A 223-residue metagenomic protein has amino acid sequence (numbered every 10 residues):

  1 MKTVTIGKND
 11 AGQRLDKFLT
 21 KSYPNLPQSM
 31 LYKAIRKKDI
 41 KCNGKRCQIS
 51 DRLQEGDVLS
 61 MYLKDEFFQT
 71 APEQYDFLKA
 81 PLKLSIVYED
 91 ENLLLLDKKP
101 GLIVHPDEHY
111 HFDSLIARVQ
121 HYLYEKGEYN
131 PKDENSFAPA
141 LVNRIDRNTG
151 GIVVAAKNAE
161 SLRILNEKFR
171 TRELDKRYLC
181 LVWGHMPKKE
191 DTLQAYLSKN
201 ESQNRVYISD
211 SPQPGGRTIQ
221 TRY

Functional and structural regions predicted by a protein language model:
M1-Y223: RNA pseudouridine synthases
